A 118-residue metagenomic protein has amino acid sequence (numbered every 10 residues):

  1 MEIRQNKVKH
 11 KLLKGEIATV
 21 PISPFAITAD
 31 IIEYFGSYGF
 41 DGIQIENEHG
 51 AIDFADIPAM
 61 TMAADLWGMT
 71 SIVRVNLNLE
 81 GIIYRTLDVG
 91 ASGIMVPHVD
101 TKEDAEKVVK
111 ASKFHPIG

Functional and structural regions predicted by a protein language model:
M1-I22: N-terminal amphipathic alpha-helix/helix-capping segment at the start of soluble metabolic enzymes
K7, F54-E80, Y84-D88, S112-I117: Alpha-helix-loop-beta-strand connector modules within alpha/beta enzyme cores
A18-S23, I43-I45, S71-V75, I94-V96: Hydrophobic faces of well-ordered beta-strands that scaffold small-molecule active sites in alpha/beta enzyme cores
S23-Y38, L77-R85: Short, acidic/polar
I31-A59: Glycine-rich, proline-tolerant flexible connector loops at the mouths of alpha/beta enzymes
Y38-G42, D88-G93, K113-F114: Glycine-enriched alpha-helix->loop->beta-strand junction motifs that scaffold or abut catalytic
N47-H49, N76-L77, V99-T101: Short, ordered loop/turn segments at secondary-structure junctions
G81, G93-G118: Conserved anion-binding
